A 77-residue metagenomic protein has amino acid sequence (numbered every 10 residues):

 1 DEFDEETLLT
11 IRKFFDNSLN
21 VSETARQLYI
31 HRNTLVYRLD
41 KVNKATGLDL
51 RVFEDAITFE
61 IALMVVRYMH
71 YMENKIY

Functional and structural regions predicted by a protein language model:
D1-Y77: Cytosolic nucleotide-utilizing catalytic cores of signal-transduction proteins
